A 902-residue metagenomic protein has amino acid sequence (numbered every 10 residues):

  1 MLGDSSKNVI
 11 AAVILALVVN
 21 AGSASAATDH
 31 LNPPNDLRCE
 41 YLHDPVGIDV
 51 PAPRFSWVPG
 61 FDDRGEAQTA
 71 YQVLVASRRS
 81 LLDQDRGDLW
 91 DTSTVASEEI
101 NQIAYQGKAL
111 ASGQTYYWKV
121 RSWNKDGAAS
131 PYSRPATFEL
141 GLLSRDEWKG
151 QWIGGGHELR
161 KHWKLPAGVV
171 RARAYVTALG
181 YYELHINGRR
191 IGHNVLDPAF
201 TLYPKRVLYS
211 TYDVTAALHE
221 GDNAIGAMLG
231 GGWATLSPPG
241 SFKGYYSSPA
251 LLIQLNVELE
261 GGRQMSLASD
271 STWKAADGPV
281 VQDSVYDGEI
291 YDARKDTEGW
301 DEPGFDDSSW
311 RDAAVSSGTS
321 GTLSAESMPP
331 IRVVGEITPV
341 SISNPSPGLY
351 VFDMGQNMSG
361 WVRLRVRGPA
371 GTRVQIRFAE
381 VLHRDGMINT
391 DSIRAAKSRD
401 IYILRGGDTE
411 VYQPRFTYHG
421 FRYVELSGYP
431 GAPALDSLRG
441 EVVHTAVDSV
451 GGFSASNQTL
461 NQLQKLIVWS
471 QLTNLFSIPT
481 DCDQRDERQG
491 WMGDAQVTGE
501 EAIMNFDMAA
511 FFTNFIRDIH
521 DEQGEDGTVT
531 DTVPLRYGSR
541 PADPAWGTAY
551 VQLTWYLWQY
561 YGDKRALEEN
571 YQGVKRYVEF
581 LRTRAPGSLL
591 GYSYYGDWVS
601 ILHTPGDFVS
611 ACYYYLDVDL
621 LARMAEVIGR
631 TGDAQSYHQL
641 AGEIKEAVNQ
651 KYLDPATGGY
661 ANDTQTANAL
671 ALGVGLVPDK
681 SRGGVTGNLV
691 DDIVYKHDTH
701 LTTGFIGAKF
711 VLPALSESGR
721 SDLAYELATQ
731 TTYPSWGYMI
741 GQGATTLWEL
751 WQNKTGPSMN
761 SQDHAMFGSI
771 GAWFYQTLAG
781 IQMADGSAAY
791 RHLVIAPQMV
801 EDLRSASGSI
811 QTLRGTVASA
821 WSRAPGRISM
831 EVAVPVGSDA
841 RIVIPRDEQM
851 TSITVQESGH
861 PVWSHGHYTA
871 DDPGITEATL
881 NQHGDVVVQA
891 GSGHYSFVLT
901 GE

Functional and structural regions predicted by a protein language model:
M1-A11: Bacterial N-terminal signal peptides that target proteins for export
A11-N20: Bacterial N-terminal signal peptides
A24-A26: Boundary at the C-terminal end of the N-terminal hydrophobic targeting segment
D29-T115, K119-R485, G493-D494, A510-F511 (+3 more regions): Extracellular/oxidizing-compartment recognition motifs
A172-V176, I186, W361-E380, F416 (+6 more regions): Alpha-helical support elements that line or immediately flank enzyme active sites and cofactor-binding pockets
Y181, L252, A268-A276, Y423 (+9 more regions): Active-site acid/base region of carbohydrate-active enzymes
I225, Y291-D292, D486-E487, N505 (+7 more regions): C-terminal capping/lid segments that line or modulate ligand- or cofactor-binding pockets
S247-N256, R263-G299, E326-G335, A625 (+1 more regions): Non-catalytic C-terminal accessory modules of carbohydrate-active enzymes
